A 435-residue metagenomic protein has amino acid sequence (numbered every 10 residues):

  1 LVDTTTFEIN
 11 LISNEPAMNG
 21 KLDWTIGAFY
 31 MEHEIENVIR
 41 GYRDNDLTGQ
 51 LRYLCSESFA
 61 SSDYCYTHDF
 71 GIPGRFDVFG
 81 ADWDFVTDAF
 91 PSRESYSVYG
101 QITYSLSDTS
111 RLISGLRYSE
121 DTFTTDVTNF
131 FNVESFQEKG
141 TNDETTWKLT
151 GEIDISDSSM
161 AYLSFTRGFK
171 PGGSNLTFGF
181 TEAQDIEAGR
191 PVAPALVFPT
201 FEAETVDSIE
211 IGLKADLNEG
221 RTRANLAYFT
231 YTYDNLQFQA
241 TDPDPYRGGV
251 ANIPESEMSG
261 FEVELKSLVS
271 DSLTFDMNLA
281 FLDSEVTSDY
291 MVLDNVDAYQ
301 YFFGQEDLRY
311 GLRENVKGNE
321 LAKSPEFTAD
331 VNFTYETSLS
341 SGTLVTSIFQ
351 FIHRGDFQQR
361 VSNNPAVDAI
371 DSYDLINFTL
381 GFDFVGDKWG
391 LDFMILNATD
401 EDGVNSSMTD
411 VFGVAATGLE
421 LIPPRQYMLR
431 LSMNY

Functional and structural regions predicted by a protein language model:
L1, R40-V86, F123-N142, G173-T200 (+4 more regions): Solvent-exposed loop segments that connect transmembrane elements
V2, N14-N19, S107-T109, S156-S158 (+9 more regions): Outer-membrane beta-barrel channels and translocator barrels
L11-N14, D23-M31, A89-Y231: Structural signature of Gram-negative outer-membrane beta-barrels, strongest in the C-terminal barrel of TonB-dependent
I12, D108, L112, A227-T232 (+2 more regions): Gram-negative outer-membrane beta-barrel transporters
L22-I26, L112-S114, A161, T222-L226 (+6 more regions): Transmembrane beta-strands of outer-membrane beta-barrel proteins
A28-E34, Y118-T122, F165-P171, F180 (+9 more regions): Transmembrane beta-strands of outer-membrane beta-barrel pores
D154-Y162, A193, F198-F261, L265-T274 (+3 more regions): Membrane-embedded beta-barrel scaffold of Gram-negative outer-membrane proteins
F275, Q350-S362, F382-Y435: C-terminal beta-signal and adjacent terminal beta-strands/loops of Gram-negative outer-membrane beta-barrel proteins
